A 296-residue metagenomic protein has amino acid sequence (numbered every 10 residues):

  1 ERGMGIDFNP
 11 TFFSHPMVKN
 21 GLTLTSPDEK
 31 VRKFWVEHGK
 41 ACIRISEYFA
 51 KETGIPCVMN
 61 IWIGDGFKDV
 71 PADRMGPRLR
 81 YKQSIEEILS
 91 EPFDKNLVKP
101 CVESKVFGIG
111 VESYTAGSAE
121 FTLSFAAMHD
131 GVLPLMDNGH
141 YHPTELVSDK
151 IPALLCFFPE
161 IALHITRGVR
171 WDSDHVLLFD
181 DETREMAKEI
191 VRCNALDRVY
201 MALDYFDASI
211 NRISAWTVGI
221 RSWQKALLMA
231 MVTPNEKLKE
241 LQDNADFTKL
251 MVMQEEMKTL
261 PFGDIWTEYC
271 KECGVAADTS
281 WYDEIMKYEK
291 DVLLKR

Functional and structural regions predicted by a protein language model:
E1-F12, M17-H129, L133, K237 (+1 more regions): Active-site acidic/histidine proton-transfer and metal-coordination neighborhood in alpha/beta enzyme cores
E1-I6, P10-T11, P27-K30, R192-L203 (+3 more regions): Metal-cofactor-binding active-site regions of metalloenzymes
T11-F13, G64-K68, E103-I109, N138-P143 (+2 more regions): Active-site beta-loop-alpha junctions enriched in small/polar residues
V36-I45, C193-Y200, M231-E240: Extended, charge-rich low-complexity interaction segments
N96, C101, P159, W223-A226: Non-catalytic scaffold segments within catalytic domains of secreted glycoside hydrolases
E112-G117, H142-R221: Gly/Pro-rich active-site loop or hairpin
L123, G131-I151: Amphipathic alpha-helical packing elements
S209-R296: C-terminal extensions of enzymes
